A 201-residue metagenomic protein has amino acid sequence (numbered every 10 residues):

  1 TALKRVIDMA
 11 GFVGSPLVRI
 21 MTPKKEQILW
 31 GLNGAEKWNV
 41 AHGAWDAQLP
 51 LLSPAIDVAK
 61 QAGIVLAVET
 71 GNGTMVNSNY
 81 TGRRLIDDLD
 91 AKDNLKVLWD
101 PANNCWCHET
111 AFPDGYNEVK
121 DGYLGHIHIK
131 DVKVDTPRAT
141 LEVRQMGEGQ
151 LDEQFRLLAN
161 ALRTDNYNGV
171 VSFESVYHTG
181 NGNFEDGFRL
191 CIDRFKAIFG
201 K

Functional and structural regions predicted by a protein language model:
T1-V97: Active-site acidic/histidine proton-transfer and metal-coordination neighborhood in alpha/beta enzyme cores
A2, Q48-L51, Q154, G187 (+1 more regions): Hydrophobic alpha-helical membrane-association signature
A10, L66, G82, D100 (+4 more regions): Conserved, mostly hydrophobic/aromatic
T22-K25, D131, E174-S175: Residues that line or immediately flank small-molecule/substrate-binding pockets and catalytic motifs
M75, N79, R83, N103-N168 (+1 more regions): Gly/Pro-rich active-site loop or hairpin
G182-K201: C-terminal helical cap(s) of enzyme catalytic domains, especially alpha/beta-barrels
